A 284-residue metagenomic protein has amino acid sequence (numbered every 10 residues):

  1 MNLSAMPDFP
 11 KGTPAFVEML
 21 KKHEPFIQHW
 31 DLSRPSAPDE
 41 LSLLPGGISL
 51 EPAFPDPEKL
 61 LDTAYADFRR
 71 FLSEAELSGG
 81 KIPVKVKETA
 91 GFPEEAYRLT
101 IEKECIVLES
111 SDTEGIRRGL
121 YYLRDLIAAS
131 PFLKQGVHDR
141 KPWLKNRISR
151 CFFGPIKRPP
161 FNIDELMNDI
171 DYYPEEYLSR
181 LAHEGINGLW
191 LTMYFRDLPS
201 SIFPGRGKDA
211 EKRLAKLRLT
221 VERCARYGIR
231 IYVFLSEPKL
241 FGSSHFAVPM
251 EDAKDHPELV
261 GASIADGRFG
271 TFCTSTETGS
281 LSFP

Functional and structural regions predicted by a protein language model:
M1-G46: N-terminal pre-domain segments of enzymes
A5, L43-P45, D62-T63, E74 (+4 more regions): Generic detector of low-complexity/intrinsically disordered segments and short hydrophobic N-terminal stretches
L20, P25-W30, P35, P55-P57 (+2 more regions): Feature activates predominantly on carbohydrate-active enzymes
R34-E40, L72-L77, V86, F132-R140: Intrinsically disordered, low-complexity boundary segments flanking structured domains
A37, A53-S73: Short Lys/Arg-enriched alpha/beta "domain-start" segment
L44-F54: Short glycine-rich, basic-tinged beta-strand/loop micro-motifs
L50, R70-E95, L99-K103, V107: Short, well-ordered secondary-structure micro-motifs within conserved domains or adaptor modules
D67-A75, L126, R180: Structured segments of extracytoplasmic/periplasmic soluble domains in secreted or envelope-associated proteins
